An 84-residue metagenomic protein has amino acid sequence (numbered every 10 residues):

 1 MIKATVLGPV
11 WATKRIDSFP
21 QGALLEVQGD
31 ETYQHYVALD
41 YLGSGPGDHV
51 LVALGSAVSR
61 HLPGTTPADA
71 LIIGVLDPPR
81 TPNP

Functional and structural regions predicted by a protein language model:
T5, E26, L51-V52: Hydrophobic beta-strand signal
L7, V27-H35: Short, structured beta-strand/loop micro-motifs enriched in basic residues and often containing a Trp
V10-A12, T32-Y33, G55-S59: Short, charged beta-turn/beta-strand-edge "cap" motif at the junction between a beta-strand and an adjacent loop
R15-E26: Short aromatic-glycine-enriched beta-strand elements
H35-Y41: Beta-strand/loop nucleic-acid-binding surfaces
L51-P84: C-terminal structural segments of small proteins and small subunits
